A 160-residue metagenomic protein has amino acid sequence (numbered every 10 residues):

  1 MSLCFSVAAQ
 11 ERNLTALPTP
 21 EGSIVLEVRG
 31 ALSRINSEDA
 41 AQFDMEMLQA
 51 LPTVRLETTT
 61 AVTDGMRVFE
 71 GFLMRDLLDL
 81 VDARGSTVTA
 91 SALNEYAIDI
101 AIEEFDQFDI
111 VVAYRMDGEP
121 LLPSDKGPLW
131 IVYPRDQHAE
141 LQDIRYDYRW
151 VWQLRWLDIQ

Functional and structural regions predicted by a protein language model:
M1-C4: Bacterial N-terminal signal peptides
Q10-Q160: N-terminal intrinsically disordered, low-complexity segments enriched in P/E/S/T
